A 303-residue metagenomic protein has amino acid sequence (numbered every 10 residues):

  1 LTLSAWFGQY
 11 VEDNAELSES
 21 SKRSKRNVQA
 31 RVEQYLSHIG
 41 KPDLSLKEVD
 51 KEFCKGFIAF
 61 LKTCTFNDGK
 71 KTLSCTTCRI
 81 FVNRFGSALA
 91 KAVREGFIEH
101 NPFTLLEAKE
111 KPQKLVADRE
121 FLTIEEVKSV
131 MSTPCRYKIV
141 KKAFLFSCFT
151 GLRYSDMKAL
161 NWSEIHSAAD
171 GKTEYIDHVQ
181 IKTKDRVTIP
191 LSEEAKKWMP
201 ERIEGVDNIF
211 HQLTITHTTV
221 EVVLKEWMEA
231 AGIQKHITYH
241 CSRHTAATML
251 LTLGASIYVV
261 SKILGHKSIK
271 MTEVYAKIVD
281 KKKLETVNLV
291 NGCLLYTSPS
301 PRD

Functional and structural regions predicted by a protein language model:
L1-G69: Basic/aromatic-enriched alpha-helical hairpins
R31-Y35, P42-L44, V49-E52, T63-T104 (+2 more regions): N-terminal DNA-binding recognition helix of tyrosine site-specific recombinases/integrases
K71-C75, R79-N83, R94, I98-Y154 (+1 more regions): Basic, Lys/Arg- and aromatic-enriched nucleic-acid-binding interface segment
E107-A108, A159-P200: Conserved tyrosine-mediated DNA breakage-rejoining catalytic core shared by Y-recombinases
L145, F149, S155-D156, R243-K267 (+1 more regions): C-terminal catalytic core of tyrosine-transesterase DNA break-rejoin enzymes
Q180-K184, L264-L289: Catalytic-site neighborhood detector that most strongly recognizes the C-terminal catalytic loop/helix of tyrosine
S192-Q234: Active-site/catalytic core of tyrosine-dependent DNA strand-transfer enzymes
Y296-D303: Conserved small/polar residues in nucleotide/adenosyl-binding loops
